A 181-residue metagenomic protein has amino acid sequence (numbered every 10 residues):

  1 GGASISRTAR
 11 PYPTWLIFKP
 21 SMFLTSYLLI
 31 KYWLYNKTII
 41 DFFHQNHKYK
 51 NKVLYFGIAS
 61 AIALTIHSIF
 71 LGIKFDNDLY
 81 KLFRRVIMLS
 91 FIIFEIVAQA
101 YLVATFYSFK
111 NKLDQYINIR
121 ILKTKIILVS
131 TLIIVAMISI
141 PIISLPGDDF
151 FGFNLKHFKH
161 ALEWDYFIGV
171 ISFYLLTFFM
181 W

Functional and structural regions predicted by a protein language model:
G1-T8, L71-F75, L155, L175 (+1 more regions): Hydrophobic transmembrane helix segments
S4-S26: Interfacial helix-start motif at the membrane-water boundary
F18-K31, F91-A104, D165-M180: Hydrophobic cores of alpha-helical transmembrane segments in multi-pass inner/ER membrane proteins, independent
L29-Y35, A63-L71, A98-V103, I134-L145 (+1 more regions): Membrane-embedded alpha-helices of multi-pass membrane proteins, especially ion channels and transporters
T38-K52, K110-L122: Membrane-interface helix-boundary motifs at transmembrane edges
K48-I62, I119-I134: Transmembrane alpha-helical segments of multi-pass membrane proteins
S60-N118: Membrane-proximal helix-loop-helix units in multi-pass membrane proteins
T131-W181: C-terminal transmembrane-bundle signature of multipass membrane proteins, characterized by strong activation on
